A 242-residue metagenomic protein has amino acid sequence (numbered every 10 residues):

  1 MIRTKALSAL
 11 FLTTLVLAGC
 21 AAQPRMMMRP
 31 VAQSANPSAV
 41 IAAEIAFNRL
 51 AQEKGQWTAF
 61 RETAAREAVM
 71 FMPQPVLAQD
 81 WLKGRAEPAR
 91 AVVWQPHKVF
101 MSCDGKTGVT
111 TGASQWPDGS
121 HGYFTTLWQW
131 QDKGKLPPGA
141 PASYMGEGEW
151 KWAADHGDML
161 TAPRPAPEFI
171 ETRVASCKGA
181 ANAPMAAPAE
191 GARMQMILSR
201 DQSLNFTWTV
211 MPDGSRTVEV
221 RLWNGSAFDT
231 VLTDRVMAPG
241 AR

Functional and structural regions predicted by a protein language model:
M1-A6: Positively charged n-region of N-terminal signal peptides that target proteins for export
S8-A18: Bacterial N-terminal signal peptides
C20-W57, E62, P163-E190, M196-L198 (+1 more regions): Short, low-complexity N-terminal intrinsically disordered segments enriched in polar/charged residues
V31-A42, R49-K54, V99-V109, S114-G122 (+4 more regions): Short, low-complexity cationic-aromatic patches
E53-Q74, A78-W81: Short, well-ordered alpha-helical segments enriched in acidic and aromatic residues
P75-K83, K98, P165: Intrinsic, low-complexity N-terminal interaction/targeting segments
L82-T125, V174-V210, T233-R242: Surface-exposed, charged secondary-structure patches
H121-F169, S215-A241: Short beta-strand edge/turn micro-motifs at domain boundaries
